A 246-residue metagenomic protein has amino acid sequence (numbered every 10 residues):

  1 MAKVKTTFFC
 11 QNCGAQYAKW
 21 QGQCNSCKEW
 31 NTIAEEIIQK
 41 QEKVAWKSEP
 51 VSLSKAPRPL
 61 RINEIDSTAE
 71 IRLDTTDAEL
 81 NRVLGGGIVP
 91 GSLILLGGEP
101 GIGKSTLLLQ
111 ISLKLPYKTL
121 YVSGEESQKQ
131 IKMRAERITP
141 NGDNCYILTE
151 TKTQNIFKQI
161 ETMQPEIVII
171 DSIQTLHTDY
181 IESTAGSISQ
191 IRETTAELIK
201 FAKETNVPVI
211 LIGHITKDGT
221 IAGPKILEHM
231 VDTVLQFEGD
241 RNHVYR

Functional and structural regions predicted by a protein language model:
V4-T6, W20-Q23: Short metal-coordination and nucleic-acid-contact micro-motifs, chiefly zinc-binding Cys/His arrays
C10-C13, C24-C27: Short cysteine-rich clusters marking metal-coordination/redox-active sites
K28-I38: Short Cys/His-rich micro-motifs in 6-15 aa windows
E49-I138: The Walker A/P-loop phosphate-binding site
A69-E70, D143-E150, T178-R192: Flexible beta-alpha connector loops of hexameric P-loop NTPases
A135-E161: Short glycine-rich substrate-engagement loop in P-loop NTPases that contacts/grips substrate
I160, Q164-I170: Proline-aspartate-enriched helix->loop->beta-strand connector
I199-R246: Phosphate-binding/switch region of NTP-binding enzymes
